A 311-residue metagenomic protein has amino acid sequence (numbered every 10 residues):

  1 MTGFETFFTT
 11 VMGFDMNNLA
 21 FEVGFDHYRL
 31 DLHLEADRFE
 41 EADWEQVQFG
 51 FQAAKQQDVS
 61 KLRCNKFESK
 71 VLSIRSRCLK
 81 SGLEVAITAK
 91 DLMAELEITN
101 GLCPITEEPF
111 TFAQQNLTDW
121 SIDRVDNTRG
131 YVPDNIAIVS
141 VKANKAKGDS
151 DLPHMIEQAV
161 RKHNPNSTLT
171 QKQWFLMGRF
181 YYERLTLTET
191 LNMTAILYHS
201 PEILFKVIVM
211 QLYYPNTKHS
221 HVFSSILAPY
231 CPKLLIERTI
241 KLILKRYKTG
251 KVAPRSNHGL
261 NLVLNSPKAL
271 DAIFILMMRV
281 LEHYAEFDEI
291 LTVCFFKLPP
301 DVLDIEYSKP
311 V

Functional and structural regions predicted by a protein language model:
M1-T2: Generic N-terminal leader segments that precede the first folded domain
E5-E282: Replace "small metal-dependent catalytic modules" with "small catalytic or cofactor-binding modules
I275-V311: Extended, amphipathic alpha-helical scaffolds
